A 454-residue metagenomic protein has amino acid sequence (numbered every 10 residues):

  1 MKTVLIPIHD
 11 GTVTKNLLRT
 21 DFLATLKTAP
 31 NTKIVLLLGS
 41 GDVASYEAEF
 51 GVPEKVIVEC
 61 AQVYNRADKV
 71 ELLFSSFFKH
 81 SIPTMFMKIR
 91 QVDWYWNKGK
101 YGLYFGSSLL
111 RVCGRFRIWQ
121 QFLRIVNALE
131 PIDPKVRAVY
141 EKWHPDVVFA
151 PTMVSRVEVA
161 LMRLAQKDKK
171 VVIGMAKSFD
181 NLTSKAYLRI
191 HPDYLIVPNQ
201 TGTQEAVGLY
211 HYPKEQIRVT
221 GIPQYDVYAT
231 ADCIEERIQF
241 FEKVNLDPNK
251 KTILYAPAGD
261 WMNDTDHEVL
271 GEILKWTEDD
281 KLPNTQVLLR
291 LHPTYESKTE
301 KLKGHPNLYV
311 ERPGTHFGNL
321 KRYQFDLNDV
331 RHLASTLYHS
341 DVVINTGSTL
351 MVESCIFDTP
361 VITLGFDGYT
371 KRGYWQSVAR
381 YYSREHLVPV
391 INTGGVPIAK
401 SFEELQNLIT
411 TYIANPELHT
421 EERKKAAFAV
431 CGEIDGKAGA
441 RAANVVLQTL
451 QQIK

Functional and structural regions predicted by a protein language model:
M1-T12, G39-S40, A61-V63, L254-A258: Nucleotide-activated donor-dependent transferases that construct or modify glycoconjugates
P7, V35-V136: Conserved N-terminal ligand/cofactor-binding loop architecture of enzyme catalytic domains
I8-T20, A150, M262-T265, G436: A short, glycine/small-residue-rich beta-strand->loop->alpha-helix junction that serves as a flexible
L18-A24, Y225-R322: Conserved catalytic-core segment of nucleotide-activated headgroup transferases in glycan assembly
W94, R137-R156, S340-T346: Short N-terminal targeting/anchoring amphipathic segment
L123-N127, P131, P151, R163-I238: Active-site-proximal region of nucleotide-activated glycan assembly enzymes, centered on histidine/acidic-rich loops
K135, Y140, T294, K298-L350 (+1 more regions): Donor nucleotide-activated moiety binding/catalytic core segment of transferases that use nucleotide-activated donors
I190-P192, Y212-K214, T349-V430: Catalytic binding pocket for nucleotide-activated donors in carbohydrate/polymer assembly enzymes
